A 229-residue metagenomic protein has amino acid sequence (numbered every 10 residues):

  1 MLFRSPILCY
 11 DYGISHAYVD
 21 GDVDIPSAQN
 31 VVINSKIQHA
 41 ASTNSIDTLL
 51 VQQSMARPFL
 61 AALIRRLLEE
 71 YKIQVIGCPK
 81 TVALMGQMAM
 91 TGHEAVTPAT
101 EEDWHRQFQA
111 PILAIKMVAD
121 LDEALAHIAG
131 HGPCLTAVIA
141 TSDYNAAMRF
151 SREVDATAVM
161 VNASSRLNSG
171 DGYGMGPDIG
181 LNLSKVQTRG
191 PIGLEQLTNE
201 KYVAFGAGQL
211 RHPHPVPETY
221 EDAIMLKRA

Functional and structural regions predicted by a protein language model:
M1-A110, V161: ALDH superfamily catalytic-core signature
T97-A229: Conserved C-terminal structural/oligomerization subdomain of aldehyde/semialdehyde dehydrogenase
